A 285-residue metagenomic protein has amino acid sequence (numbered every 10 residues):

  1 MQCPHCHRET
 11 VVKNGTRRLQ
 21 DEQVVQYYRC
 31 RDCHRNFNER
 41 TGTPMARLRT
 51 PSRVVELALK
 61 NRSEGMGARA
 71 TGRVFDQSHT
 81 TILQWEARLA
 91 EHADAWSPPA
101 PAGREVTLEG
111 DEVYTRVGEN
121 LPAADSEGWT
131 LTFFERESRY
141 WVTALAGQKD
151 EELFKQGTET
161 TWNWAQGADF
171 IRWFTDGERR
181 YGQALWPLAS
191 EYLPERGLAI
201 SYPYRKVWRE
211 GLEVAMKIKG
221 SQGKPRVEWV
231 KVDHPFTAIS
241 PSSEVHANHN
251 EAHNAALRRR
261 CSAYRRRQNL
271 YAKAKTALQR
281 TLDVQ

Functional and structural regions predicted by a protein language model:
M1-Q285: Residue-level recognition of single "structural anchor" positions that define or cap local secondary structure
